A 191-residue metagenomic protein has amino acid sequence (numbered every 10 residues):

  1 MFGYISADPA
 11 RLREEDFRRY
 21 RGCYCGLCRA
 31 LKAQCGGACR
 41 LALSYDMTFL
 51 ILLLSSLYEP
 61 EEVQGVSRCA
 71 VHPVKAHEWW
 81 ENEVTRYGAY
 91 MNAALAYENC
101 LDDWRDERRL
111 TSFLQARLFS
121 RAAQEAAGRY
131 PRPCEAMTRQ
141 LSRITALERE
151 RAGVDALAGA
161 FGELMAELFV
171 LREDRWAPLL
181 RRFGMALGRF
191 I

Functional and structural regions predicted by a protein language model:
M1-E78, R132-L147, G159: Conserved N-terminal diphosphate/IPP-binding helix and adjacent helical/loop segment of trans-prenyltransferase domains
R21-A33, Q115, F119, V154-F169: Short, charge-rich amphipathic segments
C35-S44, N82-G88, A152-A156, R175-L180: Structural motif
A42-G65, C69-H77, Y87-S112, A177-I191: Active-site alpha-helical segments that house and flank conserved acidic catalytic motifs for diphosphate chemistry
S56, E107, E125-C134, V170-L180: Generic structural signal for short, solvent-exposed loop/turn connectors between secondary structure elements
S56, P60, D103, E148-R151 (+2 more regions): Short secondary-structure junctions and interdomain/linker hinges
V84-L147: Hydrophobic alpha-helical segments and helix pairs
E150-F190: A mid-sequence, solvent-exposed acidic-amphipathic segment
